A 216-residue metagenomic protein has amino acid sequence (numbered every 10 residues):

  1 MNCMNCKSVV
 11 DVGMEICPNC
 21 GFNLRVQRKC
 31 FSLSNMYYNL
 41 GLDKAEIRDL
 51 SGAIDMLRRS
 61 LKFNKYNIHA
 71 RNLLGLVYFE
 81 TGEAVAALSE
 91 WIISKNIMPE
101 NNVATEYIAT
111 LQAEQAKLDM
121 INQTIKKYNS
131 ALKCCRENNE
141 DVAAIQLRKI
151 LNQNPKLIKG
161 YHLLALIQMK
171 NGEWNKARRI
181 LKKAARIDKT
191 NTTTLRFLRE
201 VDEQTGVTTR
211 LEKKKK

Functional and structural regions predicted by a protein language model:
F31-N35, I68-H69, N102-V103, T124 (+2 more regions): Helix-start (N-cap) detector for alpha-helical repeat units in TPR-like alpha-solenoids, especially tetratricopeptide
S60, I93-S94, I150, K183-A184: Canonical positions in the second alpha-helix
